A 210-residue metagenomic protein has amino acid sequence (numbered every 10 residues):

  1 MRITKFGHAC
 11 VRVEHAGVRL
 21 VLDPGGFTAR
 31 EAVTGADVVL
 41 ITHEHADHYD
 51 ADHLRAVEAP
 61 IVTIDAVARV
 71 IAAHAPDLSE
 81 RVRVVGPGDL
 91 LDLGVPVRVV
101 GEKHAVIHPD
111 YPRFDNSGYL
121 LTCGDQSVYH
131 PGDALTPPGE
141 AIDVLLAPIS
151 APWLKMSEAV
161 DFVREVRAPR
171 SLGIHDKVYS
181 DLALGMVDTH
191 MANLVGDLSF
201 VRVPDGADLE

Functional and structural regions predicted by a protein language model:
M1-T34, V84-A141, W153-E158, V203-E210: Core dinuclear metal-dependent hydrolase active-site scaffold
M1-T4, A75-L91, V160, R170-E210: Binuclear metal-ion centers of metallo-dependent hydrolases, dominated by the metallo-beta-lactamase
V18, V57-P60, V166-R170, G196-L198: A short helix->loop->beta-strand "cap" motif at the edges of active sites that frequently abuts
G26-F27, E44-A46, A66-A68, G86-L90 (+2 more regions): Short, acidic/turn-prone active-site loops that include or flank metal/cofactor- and phosphate-binding residues
G26-V70, D143-L146, R167: Active-site metal-binding motif and surrounding structural segment of the metallo-beta-lactamase
V38-L40, V62, R83, R98 (+4 more regions): Hydrophobic/aromatic beta-strand patches that form the interior of the parallel beta-sheet core in alpha/beta enzyme
A51-A56, A73-H74, E158-F162: A short acidic, amphipathic alpha-helical/loop segment
S117-N193: Metallo-beta-lactamase
